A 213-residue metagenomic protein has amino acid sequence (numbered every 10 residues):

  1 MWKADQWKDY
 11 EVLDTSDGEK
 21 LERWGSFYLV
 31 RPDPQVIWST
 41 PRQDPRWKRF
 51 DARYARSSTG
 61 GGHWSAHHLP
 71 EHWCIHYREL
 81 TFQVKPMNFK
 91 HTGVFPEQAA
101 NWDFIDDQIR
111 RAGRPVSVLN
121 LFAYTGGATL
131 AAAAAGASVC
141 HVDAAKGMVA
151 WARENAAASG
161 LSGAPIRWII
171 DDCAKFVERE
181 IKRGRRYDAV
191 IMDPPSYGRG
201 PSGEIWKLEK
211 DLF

Functional and structural regions predicted by a protein language model:
Q6-E22, L29-P96, D103: Non-catalytic substrate-recognition/targeting regions of SAM-dependent transferases
S26, V116, D188: Conserved acidic residues
P96-R114: Conserved alpha-helix/loop element of class I SAM-dependent methyltransferases that forms part of the SAM/SAH-binding
G113-Y124: Conserved class I S-adenosyl-L-methionine
T125-A137: Conserved SAM-binding loop of SAM-dependent methyltransferases across substrates and taxa, primarily the Class I
S138-D143: Conserved SAM-binding motif I beta-strand of class I
A144-I191: S-adenosyl-L-methionine
K146-M148, I170, Y187-F213: Mobile active-site "lid"/loop adjacent to the S-adenosyl-L-methionine
